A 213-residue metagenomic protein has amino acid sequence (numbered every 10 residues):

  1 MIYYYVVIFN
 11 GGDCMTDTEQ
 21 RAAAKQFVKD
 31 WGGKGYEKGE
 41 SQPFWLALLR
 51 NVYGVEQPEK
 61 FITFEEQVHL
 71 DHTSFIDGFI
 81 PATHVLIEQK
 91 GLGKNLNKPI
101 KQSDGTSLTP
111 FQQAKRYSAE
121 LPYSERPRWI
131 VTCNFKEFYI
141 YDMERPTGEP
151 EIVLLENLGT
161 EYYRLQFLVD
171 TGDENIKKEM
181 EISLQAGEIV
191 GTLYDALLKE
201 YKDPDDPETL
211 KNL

Functional and structural regions predicted by a protein language model:
I2-V28, L70-H72, I76, T83-V85 (+1 more regions): Short, basic/polar, glycine-containing "phosphate-handling" surface segments that engage DNA
F27-T63: Acidic-basic catalytic patches of nuclease active cores, encompassing PD-(D/E)XK and other metal-cofactor nuclease
E37, E65-Q67, E88: Acidic-residue sensor for enzyme active/binding pockets
S41-P43, Q57-P58, E65-Q67, L108-F111 (+1 more regions): A short linear-motif detector with a strong N-terminal bias
V55-T83: Active-site metal-binding core of divalent-cation-utilizing nuclease and nuclease-like domains
